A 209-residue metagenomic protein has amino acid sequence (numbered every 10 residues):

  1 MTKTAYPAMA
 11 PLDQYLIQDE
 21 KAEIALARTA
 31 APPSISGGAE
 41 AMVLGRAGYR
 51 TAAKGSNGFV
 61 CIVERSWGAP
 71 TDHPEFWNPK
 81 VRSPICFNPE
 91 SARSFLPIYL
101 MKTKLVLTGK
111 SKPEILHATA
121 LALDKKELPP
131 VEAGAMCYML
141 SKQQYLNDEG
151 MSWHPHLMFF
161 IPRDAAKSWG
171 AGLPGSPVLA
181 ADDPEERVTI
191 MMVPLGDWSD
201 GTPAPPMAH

Functional and structural regions predicted by a protein language model:
T2-H209: Primary mode marks residue(s) on the alpha4-beta5-alpha5 output face of response regulator receiver
